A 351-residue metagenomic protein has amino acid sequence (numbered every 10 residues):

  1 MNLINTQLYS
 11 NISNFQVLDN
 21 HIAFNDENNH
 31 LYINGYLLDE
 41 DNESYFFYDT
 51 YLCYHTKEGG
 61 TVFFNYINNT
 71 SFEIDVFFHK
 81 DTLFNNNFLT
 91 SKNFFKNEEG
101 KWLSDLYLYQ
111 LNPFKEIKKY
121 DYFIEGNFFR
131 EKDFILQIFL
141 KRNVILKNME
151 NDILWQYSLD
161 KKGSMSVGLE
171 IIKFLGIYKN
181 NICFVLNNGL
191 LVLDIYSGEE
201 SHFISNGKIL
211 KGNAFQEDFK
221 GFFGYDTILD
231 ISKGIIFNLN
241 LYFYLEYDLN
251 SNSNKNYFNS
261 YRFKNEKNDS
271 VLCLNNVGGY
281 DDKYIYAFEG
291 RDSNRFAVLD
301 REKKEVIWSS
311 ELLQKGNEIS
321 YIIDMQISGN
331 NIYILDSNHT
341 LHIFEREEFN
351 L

Functional and structural regions predicted by a protein language model:
M1-L8, D26-D41, T56-V76, N97-D121 (+5 more regions): Surface-exposed loop/turn elements that mediate protein-protein interactions on large endomembrane-trafficking
L8-N20, D39-Y51, I74-N93, K119-F134 (+4 more regions): Repeated scaffold domains used in trafficking and secretory/extracellular systems, primarily beta-propellers
F15-L31: N-terminal ordered "arm"
D19, N28, D49-T50, E58 (+13 more regions): Residue-level signal for tight coil/turn positions that link beta-strands
F24-N28, Y54-G59, T90-D105, L136-R142 (+6 more regions): Beta-strand C-termini and the immediately following turn/loop, strongest in propeller blades
I135-L136, K147: Extended alpha-helical scaffolds
I172-L175, N180-C183, G189-Y196, N294: Long, hydrophobic/aromatic N-terminal blocks
E318-L351: Blade-level signature of beta-propeller repeat domains, shared across WD40, Kelch, NHL, RCC1 and BNR/Asp-box propellers
